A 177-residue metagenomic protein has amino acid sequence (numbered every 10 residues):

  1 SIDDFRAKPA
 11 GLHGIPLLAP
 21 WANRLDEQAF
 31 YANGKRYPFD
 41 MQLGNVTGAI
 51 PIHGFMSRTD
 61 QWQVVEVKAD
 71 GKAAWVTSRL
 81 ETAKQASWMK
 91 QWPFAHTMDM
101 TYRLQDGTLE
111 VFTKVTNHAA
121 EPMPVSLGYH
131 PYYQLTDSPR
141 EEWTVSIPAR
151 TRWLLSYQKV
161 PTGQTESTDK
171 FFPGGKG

Functional and structural regions predicted by a protein language model:
S1-L43: Acidic-aromatic substrate-binding/catalytic surfaces of carbohydrate-active enzymes
D26, K35, K72-A74, H96-M98 (+2 more regions): A generic structural signal for short beta-strands and their flanking turns/coil linkers
D26-A32, F39, R103, L109-A119: Beta-strand cores of secreted/periplasmic/IMS beta-sandwich domains, seen most often in copper-related folds
D40-D106: Extended, loop-rich substrate-binding clefts of extracytoplasmic carbohydrate-active enzymes
G44, Y132-G177: Active-site/ligand-binding surface loops and adjacent short beta/alpha elements that line catalytic pockets across
G48-H53, S87-Q91, A120-S126, L155-K159 (+1 more regions): A short, polar/proline- and glycine-enriched secondary-structure boundary/capping micro-motif
T82-K84, L104-D106, V115-A119, P131-L135 (+1 more regions): Beta-strand elements of well-folded, non-transmembrane domains
E110-T144: Acidic (Asp/Glu-rich), glycine- and aromatic
